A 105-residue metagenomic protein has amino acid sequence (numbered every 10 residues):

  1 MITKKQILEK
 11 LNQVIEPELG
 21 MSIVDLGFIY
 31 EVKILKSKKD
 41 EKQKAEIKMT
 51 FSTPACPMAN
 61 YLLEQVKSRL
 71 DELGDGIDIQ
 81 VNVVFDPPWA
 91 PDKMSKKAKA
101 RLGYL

Functional and structural regions predicted by a protein language model:
M1-L105: Domain-level signature for proteins that mediate thiol-based redox and metal-cofactor handling
